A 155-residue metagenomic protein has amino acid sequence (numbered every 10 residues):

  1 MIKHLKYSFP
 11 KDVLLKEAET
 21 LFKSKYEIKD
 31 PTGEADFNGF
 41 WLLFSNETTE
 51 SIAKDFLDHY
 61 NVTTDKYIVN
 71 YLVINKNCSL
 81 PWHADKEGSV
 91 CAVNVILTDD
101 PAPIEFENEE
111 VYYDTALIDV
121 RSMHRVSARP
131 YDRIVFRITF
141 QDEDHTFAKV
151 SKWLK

Functional and structural regions predicted by a protein language model:
M1-T64: Non-heme Fe(II)/2-oxoglutarate
K6-F9, N46, L97, I138-D142: Short beta-strand-to-loop capping motifs
F56, V73-W82: Short acidic (Asp/Glu) patches
T63, V69-L72: Non-catalytic, conserved peripheral segments adjacent to functional cores
Y67, S89-C91, D132-I134: Residues that flank catalytic or metal-binding motifs in active/ligand-binding sites
N70, N94, R125: Short, surface-exposed charged micro-motifs
V73-N75, D85-A102, T139: Short, conserved beta-strand element in jelly-roll/cupin
D99-K155: Catalytic core of Fe(II)/2-oxoglutarate
